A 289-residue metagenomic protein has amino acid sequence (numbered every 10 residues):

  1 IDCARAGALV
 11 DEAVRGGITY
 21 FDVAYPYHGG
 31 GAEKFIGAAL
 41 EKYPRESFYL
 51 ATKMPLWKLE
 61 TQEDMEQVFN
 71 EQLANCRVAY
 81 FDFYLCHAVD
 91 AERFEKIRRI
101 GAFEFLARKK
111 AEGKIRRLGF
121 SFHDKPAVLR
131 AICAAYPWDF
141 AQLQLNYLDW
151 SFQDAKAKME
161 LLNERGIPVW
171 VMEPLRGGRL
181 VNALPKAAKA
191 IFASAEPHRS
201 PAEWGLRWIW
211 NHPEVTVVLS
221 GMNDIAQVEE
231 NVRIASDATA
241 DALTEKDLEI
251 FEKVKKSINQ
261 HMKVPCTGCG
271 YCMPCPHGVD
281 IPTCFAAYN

Functional and structural regions predicted by a protein language model:
I1-F48, A111: N-terminal binding-site loop/beta-alpha segment at the start of enzyme catalytic domains that lines or forms
A4, A8, V14, I18-T19 (+2 more regions): Structured C-terminal cap/extension of enzyme domains
A4, D11, R15, W57-G178 (+3 more regions): Glycine/proline-rich, positively charged, aromatic-decorated active-site loop/lid region on the catalytic face
Y20-Y27, R116-F120, Q142-L143, V217-L219: Short catalytic-loop micro-motif centered on adjacent basic/acidic residues
D22-V23, T52, V171: Hydrophobic residues in well-ordered beta-strands that form the structural core
Y27, G31, H123-D124, N223 (+1 more regions): Short beta->alpha linker loops
Y27, K42-E66, H87: Structural motif corresponding to the early beta-alpha repeats
G37-Y49, F103, P137-Q144, V232-A238: Short, electropositive alpha-helical surface patch
